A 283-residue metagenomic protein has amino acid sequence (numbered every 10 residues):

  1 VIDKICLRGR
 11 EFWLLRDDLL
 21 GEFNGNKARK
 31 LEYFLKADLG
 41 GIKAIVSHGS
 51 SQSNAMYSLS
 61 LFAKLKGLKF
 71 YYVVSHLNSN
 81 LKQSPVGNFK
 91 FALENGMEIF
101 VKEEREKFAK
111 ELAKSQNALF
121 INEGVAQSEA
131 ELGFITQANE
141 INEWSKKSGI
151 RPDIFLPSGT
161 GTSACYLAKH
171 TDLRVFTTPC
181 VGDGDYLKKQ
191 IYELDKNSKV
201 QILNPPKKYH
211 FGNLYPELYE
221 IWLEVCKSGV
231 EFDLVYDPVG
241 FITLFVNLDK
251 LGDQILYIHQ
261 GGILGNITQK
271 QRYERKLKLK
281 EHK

Functional and structural regions predicted by a protein language model:
V1-K283: PLP-dependent amino-acid enzyme catalytic core
